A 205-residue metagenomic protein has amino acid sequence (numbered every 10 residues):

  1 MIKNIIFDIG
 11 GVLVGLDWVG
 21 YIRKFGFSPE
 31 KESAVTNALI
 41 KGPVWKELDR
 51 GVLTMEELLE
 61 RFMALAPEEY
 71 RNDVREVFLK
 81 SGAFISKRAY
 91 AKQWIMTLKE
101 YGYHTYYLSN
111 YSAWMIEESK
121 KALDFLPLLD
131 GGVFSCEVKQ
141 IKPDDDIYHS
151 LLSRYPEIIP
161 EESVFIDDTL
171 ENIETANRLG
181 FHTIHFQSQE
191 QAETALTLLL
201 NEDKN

Functional and structural regions predicted by a protein language model:
M1-K41, R178, T194: Active-site neighborhood of HAD-like aspartate-dependent phosphohydrolases
D8-G11, G51, L98, Y107 (+2 more regions): Generic structural signal for small/hydrophobic residues in well-ordered secondary structure, especially within
W45-E76: A metal-dependent, Asp-based hydrolase signature
E56, N72-Y106, E117, D145: Short, acidic loop-to-helix structural element flanking the phosphoryl-transfer center in phosphate-processing enzymes
A91-E137: Substrate-recognition/cap helix-loop segment adjacent to the acidic, metal-dependent catalytic center of Asp-based
I141-L170: Conserved Lys-Pro-Asp/Glu-containing loop-to-beta segment of HAD-superfamily phosphomonoesterases, centered on
P160-T197: Acidic, Mg2+-coordinating phosphoryl-transfer loop and its flanking beta/alpha structural elements, shared across
